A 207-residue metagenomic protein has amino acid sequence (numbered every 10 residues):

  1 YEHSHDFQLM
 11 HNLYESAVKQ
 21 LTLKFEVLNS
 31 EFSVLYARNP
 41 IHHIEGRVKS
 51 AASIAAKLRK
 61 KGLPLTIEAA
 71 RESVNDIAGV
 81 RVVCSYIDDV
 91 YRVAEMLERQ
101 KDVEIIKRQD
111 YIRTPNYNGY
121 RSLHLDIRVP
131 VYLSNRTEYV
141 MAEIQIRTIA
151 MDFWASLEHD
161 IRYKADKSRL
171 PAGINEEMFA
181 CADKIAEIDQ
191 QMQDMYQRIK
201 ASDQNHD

Functional and structural regions predicted by a protein language model:
Y1-N75, A186-D189, Y196-D207: Charge-rich, low-complexity segments
I44-A52, R81, Y117-H124, S168 (+2 more regions): Short amphipathic alpha-helical patches
R71, C84-M192: Long beta-strand-rich cores associated with HINT superfamily self-processing modules
D76-A78, E138: Short, well-ordered loop/turn elements at secondary-structure boundaries
A78-C84: Terminal, regulation- and interaction-focused segments at domain boundaries
